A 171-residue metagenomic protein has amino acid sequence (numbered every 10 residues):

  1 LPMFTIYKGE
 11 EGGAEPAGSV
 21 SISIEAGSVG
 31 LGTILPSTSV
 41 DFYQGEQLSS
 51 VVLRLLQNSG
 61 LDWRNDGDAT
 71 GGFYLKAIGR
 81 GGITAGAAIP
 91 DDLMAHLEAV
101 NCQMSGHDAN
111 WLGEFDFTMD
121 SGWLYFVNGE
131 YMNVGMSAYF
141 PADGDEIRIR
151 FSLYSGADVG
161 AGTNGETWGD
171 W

Functional and structural regions predicted by a protein language model:
L1-W171: Ubiquitin-like/PB1-type beta-grasp interaction modules and other compact soluble beta-rich domains
